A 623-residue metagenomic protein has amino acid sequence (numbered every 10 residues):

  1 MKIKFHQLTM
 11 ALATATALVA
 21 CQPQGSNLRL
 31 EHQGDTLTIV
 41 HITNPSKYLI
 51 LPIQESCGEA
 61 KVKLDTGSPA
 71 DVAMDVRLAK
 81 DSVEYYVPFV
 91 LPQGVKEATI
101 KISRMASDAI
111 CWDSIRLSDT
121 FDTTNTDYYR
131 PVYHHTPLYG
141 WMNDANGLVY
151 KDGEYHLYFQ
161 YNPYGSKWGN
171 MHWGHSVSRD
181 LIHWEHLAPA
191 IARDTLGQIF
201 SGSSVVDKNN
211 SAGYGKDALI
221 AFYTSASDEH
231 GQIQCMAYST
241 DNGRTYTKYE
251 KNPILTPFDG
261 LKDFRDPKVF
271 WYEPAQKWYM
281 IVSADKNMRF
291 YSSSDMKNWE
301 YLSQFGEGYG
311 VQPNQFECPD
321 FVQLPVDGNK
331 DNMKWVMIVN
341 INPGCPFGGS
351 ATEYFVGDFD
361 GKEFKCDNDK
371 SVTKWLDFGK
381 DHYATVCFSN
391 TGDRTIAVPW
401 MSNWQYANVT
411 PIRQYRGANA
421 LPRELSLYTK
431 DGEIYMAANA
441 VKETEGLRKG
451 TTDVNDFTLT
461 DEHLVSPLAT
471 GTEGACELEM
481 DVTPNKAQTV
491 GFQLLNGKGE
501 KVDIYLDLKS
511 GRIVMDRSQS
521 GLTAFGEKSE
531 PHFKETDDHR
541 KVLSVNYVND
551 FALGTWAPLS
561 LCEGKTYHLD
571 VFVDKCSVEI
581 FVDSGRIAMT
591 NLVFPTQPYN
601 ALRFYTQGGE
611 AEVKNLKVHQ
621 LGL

Functional and structural regions predicted by a protein language model:
M1-T9: Bacterial N-terminal signal peptides that target proteins for export
V19-A20: C-terminal motif of bacterial Sec signal peptides marking the signal peptidase cleavage site
N27-S68, K96-R104, T120-F121, G328-K330 (+2 more regions): Beta-rich accessory regions
E31-D35, A70-F89, A109-N146, G165-W168 (+7 more regions): Surface loop/turn signatures of beta-propeller and other carbohydrate-active proteins
L51, I100-K101, D144-Y164, H186-A190 (+8 more regions): Hydrophobic core segments of beta-strands in well-ordered, beta-rich domains
E59, D65-G67, D152, L157-L187: Beta-propeller domains
A109-C111, N170-H172, H230-M236, N287-S292 (+1 more regions): Structural motif
S178, S239-T240, F290-M296: Conserved Ser/Thr-centered positions that define the repeating blades of beta-propeller domains
